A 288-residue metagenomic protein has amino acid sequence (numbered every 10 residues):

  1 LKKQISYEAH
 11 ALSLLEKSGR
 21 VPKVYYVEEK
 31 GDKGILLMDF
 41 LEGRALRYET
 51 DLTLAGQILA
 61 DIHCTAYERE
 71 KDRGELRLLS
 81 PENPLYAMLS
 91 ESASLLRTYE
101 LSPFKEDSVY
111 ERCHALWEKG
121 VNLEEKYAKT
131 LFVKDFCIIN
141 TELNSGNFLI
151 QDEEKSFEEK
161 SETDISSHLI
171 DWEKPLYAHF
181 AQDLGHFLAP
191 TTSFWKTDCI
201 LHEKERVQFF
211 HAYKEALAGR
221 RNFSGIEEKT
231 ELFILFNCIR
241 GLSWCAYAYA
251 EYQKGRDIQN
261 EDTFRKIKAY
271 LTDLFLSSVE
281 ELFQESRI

Functional and structural regions predicted by a protein language model:
L1-G34, T130-V133, C137, Q151-H168 (+1 more regions): Conserved NTP-binding catalytic cores of kinases and kinase-like/nucleotidyltransferase enzymes across multiple kinase
L1-P84, S94: ATP-binding pocket architecture of kinase catalytic cores
E16-G19, E28, H63-E70, A128 (+6 more regions): A general structural signal marking secondary-structure boundaries and capping sites
Y67-E142, Q151-E162, E281-R287: An alpha-helical support segment within catalytic cores of ATP-dependent transferases
I170-P175: Activation of the activation-loop gatekeeper triad in protein kinase-fold domains
A181-R220, L235-G255: Active-site activation/catalytic loop segments of kinase-like enzymes and analogous catalytic loops in related
R221, R240-I288: ATP/Mg2+ or Mg2+-diphosphate-binding catalytic cores that bind nucleotide phosphates or diphosphates via glycine-rich
